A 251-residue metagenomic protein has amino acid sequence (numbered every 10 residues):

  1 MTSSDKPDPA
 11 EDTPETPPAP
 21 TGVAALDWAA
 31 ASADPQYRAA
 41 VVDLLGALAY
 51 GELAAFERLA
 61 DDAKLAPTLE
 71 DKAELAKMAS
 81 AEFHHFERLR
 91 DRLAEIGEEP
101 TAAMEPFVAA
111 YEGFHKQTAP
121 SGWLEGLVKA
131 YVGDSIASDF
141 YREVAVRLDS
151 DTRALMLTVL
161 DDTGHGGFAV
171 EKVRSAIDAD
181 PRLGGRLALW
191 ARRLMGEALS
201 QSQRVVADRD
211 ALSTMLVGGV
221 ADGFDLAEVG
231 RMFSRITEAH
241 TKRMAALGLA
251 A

Functional and structural regions predicted by a protein language model:
S3-D12, M78-E105, E171-A176: Conserved alpha-helical segments that form or flank metal/cofactor-binding pockets of metalloenzymes
D5-K6, T13, L26-G46, P106-A130 (+1 more regions): Acidic/His metal-coordination segments adjacent to aromatic residues that form catalytic metal sites in metalloenzymes
S32-A66, P120-R147, R235: Alpha-helical bundle segments that constitute or directly flank the non-heme di-iron/ferroxidase center
A39-L48, L69-H84, G126, D151-H165 (+1 more regions): Alpha-helical scaffold segments that form or flank carboxylate-/histidine-based iron centers
Y50-L53, A76, S80-E87, Y131-S135 (+5 more regions): Generic structural signal for well-ordered, non-transmembrane alpha-helical segments in soluble/cytosolic regions
A54, R58-I96: Extended cationic-aromatic binding surfaces that line active-site or macromolecule-binding grooves and engage
R142-S200: A contiguous pocket-lining binding segment that forms or flanks enzyme active sites
L183-A251: Extended, helix-rich structural scaffolds rather than catalytic motifs
